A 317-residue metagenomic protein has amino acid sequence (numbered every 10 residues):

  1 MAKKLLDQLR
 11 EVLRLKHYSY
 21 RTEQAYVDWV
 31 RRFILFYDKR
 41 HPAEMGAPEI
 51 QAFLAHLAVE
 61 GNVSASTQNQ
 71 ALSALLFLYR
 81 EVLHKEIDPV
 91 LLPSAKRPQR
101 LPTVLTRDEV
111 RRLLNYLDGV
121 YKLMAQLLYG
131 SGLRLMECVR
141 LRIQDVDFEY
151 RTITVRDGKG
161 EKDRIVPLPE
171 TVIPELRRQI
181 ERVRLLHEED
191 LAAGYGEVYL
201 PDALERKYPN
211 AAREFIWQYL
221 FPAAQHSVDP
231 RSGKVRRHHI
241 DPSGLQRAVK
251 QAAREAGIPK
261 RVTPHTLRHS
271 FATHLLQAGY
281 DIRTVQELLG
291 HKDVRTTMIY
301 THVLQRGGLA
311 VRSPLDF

Functional and structural regions predicted by a protein language model:
M1-F317: Conserved catalytic core of the tyrosine transesterase superfamily
